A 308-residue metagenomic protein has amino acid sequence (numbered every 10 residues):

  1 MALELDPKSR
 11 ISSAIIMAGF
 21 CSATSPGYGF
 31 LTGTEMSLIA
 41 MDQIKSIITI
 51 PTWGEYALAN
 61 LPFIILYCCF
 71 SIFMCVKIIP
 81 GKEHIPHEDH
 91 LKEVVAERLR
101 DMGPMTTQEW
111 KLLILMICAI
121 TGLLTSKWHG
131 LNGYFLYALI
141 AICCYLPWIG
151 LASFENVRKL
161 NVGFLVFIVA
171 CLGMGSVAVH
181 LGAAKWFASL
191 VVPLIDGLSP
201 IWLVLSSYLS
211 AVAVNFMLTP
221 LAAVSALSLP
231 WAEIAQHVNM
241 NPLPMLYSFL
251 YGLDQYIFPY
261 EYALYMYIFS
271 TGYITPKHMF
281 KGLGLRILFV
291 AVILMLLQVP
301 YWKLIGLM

Functional and structural regions predicted by a protein language model:
M1, G197-Y251: Hydrophobic alpha-helical transmembrane segments of multi-pass integral membrane proteins, predominantly secondary
L3-S22, G27-I39, I44-M102, Y251-M308: Juxtamembrane and boundary regions of transmembrane helices in multi-pass small-molecule transporters and channels
F20-S25, V94-R100, G163-A178, L229-M240 (+2 more regions): Small-residue-rich segments of transmembrane alpha-helices in multi-pass membrane proteins, especially helix faces
P26-M36, G130-N132, S176-A183, V214-A226 (+1 more regions): Short helix-coil transition sites and intra-membrane helix breaks within transmembrane domains of multi-pass
N60-I64, G103-I114, N132-F135, N156-L172 (+1 more regions): Helical membrane-embedded segments and adjacent short helical loop/helix-boundary regions of multi-pass membrane
F73-G81, M105-W110, C118-L160: Flexible hinge motifs at transmembrane-helix junctions and intramembrane kinks/re-entrant loops in multi-pass membrane
G122, C171-S189, L243, A291-W302: Hydrophobic alpha-helical transmembrane segments in multi-pass integral membrane proteins
F154-W186, P200-M217: Core transmembrane alpha-helical segments of multi-pass membrane transporters/permeases
